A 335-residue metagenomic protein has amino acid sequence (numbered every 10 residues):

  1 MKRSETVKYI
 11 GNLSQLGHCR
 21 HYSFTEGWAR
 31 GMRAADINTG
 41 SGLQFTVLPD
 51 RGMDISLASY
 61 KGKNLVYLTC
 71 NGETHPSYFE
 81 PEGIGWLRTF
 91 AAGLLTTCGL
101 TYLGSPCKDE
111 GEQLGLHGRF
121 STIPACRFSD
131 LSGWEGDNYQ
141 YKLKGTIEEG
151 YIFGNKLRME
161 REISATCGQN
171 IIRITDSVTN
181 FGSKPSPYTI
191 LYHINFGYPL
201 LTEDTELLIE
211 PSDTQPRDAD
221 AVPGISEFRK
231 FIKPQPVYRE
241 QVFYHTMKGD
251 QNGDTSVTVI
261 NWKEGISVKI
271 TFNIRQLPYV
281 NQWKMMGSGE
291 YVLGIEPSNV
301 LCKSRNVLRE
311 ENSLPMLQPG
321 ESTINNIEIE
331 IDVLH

Functional and structural regions predicted by a protein language model:
M1-R173, P185-P187, F196-K233, K248-H335: Surface-exposed acidic/polar loop and edge beta-strand patches at domain peripheries
R239: Mid-to-C-terminal polyanion-binding domains and interfaces
